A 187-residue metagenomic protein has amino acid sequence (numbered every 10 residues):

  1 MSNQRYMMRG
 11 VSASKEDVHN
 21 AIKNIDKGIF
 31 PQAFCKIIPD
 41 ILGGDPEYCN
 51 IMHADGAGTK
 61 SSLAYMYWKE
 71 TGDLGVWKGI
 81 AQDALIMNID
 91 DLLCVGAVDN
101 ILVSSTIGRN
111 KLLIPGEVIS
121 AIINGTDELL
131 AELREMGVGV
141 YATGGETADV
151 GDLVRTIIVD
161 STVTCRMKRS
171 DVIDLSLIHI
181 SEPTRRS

Functional and structural regions predicted by a protein language model:
M1-C94, A131-G139, T143-G145, D149-G151 (+1 more regions): N-terminal glycine-rich phosphate/pyrophosphate-binding loops that anchor nucleotide-derived ligands and cofactors
Y48-N50, N100, I158: A residue-level signal for beta-strand positions that form part of recognition/binding surfaces within mature
Q82, I86-I89, N100, I119-I123: Generic internal hydrophobic packing segments that stabilize the cores of diverse globular domains
V95-S104: Glycine-rich phosphate/pyrophosphate-binding loops and their adjacent beta-strand/loop elements at enzyme active sites
S105-L177: Glycine-rich, mobile lid/loop segments that gate access to catalytic sites or pores
I178-S187: Single conserved hydrophobic/aromatic residue that forms the stacking wall/gate of nucleotide- or nucleobase-binding
